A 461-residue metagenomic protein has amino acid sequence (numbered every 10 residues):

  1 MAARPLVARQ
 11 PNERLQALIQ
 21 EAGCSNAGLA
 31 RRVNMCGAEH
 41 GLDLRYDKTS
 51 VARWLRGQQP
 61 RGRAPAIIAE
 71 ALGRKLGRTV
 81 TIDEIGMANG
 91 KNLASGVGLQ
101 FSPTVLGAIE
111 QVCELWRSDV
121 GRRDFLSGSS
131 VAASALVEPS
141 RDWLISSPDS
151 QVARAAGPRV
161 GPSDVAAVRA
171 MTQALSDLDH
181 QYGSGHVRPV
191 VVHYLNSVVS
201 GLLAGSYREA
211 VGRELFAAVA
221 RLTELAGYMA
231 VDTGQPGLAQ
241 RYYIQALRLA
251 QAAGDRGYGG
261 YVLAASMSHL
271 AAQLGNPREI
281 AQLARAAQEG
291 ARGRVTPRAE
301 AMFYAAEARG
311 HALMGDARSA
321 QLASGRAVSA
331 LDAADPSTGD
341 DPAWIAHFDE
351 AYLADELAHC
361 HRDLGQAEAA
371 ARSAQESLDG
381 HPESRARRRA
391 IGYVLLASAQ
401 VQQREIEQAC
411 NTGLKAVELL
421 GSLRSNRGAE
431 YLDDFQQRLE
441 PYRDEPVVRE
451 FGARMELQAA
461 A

Functional and structural regions predicted by a protein language model:
M1-R32, D43-P148, F451-A459: Short amphipathic recognition helices of helix-turn-helix/homeodomain-type DNA-binding modules
A2-L6, V152-A461: Conserved binding/catalytic microenvironments
G28-G37, V199, V328: Short, well-ordered amphipathic alpha-helices
M35-C36, I85, S266-M267: Short secondary-structure capping/turn micro-motifs that flank functional sites
M35-E39, G57, R74, A286 (+2 more regions): A short linear boundary/processing microfeature
C36-L44, K48, D335-I345: Short, flexible, glycine-rich and Lys/Arg-enriched loop motifs at helix boundaries that contact anionic partners
